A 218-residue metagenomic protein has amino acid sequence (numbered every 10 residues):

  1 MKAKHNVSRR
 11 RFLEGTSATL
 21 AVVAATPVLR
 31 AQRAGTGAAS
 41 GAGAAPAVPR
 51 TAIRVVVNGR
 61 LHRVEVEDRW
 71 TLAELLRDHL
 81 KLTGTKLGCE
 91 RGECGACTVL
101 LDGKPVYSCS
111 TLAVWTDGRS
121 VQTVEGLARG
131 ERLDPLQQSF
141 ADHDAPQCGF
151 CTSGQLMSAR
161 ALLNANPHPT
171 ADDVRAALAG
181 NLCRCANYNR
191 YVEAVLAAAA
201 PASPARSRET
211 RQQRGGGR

Functional and structural regions predicted by a protein language model:
K2-R218: Signature of N-terminal electron-transfer/Fe-S-associated modules in redox systems
